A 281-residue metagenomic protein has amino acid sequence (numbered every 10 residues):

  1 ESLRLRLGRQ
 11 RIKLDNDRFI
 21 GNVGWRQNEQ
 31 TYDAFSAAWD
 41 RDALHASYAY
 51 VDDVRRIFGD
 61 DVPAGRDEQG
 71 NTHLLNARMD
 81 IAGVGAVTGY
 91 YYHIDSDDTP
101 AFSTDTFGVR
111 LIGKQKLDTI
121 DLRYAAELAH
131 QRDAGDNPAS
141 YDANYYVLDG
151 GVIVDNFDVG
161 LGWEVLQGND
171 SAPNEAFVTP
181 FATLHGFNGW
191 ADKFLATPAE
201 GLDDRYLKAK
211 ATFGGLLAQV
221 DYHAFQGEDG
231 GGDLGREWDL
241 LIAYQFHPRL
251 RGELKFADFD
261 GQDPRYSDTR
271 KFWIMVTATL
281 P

Functional and structural regions predicted by a protein language model:
S2-L5, F19-N174, R205-L207, T212 (+2 more regions): Signature for the C-terminal beta-barrel architecture of outer-membrane proteins
G8: Small/polar (Gly/Ser/Thr/Ala-rich) solvent-exposed segments that form structured loops/beta-strands/short helices used
R11-L14, R55: Solvent-exposed loop/turn segments at secondary-structure junctions within structured extracellular/periplasmic domains
D17-I20, I57-G59, G186-A196, E200: Extracytoplasmic loops and strand-loop junctions of Gram-negative outer membrane beta-barrel proteins
A176-W190: Acidic/polar loop-and-plug regions of large Gram-negative outer-membrane beta-barrel proteins
L207, D268-P281: Outer-membrane beta-barrel "beta-signal"
